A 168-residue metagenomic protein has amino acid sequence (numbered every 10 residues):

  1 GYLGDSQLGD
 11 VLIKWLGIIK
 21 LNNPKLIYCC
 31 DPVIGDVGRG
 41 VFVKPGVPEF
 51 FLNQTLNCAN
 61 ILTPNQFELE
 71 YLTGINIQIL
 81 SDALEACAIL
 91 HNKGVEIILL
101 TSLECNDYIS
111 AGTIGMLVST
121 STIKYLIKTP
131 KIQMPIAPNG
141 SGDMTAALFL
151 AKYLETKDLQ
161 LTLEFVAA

Functional and structural regions predicted by a protein language model:
Y2-G17, P45: Glycine-rich anion/phosphate-binding loops
L3, V33-G35, F67, L103: Active-site beta-loop-alpha junctions enriched in small/polar residues
S6, K25-I27, D31-V43, V47: Rossmann-like NAD(P)(H) cofactor-binding subdomain of soluble oxidoreductases
V11-N23, E49-C58: Catalytic-core regions built around general acid/base machinery
I19-I27, K93-E96: A short helix->loop->beta-strand "cap" motif at the edges of active sites that frequently abuts
V43-Y125, M134: Conserved phosphate/ATP/ADP-binding segment of small-molecule kinases
Y71, I136-L163: Short, small-residue alpha-helix embedded
A83-H91, D158-A168: Short, well-structured alpha-helical segments that form the helix of a local strand-helix-strand
